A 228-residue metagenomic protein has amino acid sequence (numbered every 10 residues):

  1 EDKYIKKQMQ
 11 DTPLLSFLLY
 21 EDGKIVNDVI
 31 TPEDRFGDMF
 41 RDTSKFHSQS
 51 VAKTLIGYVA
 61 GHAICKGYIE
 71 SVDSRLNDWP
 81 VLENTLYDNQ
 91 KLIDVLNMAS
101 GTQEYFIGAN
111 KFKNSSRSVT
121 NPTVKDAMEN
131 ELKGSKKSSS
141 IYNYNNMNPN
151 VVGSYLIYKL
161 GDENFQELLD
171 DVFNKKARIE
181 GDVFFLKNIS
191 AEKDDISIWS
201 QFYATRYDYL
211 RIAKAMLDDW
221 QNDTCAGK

Functional and structural regions predicted by a protein language model:
K3-G37: A short, well-structured edge-of-sheet supersecondary motif
K6, G61, N77, I93-L96 (+5 more regions): Non-transmembrane alpha-helical segments in soluble domains of secreted/periplasmic/extracellular proteins
M9, R35-S50: A short, polar/charged loop-to-alpha-helix boundary motif
G23, S44-S71, V95, V152-L156 (+1 more regions): Active-site SXXK
K24-V29, N77, G108-S138, D162-L186: Short, charged, amphipathic alpha-helices and their helix-cap/turn boundaries
S44, S135-N145, D195-Y203: Solvent-exposed loop and edge beta-strand segments that line ligand/cofactor-binding and catalytic clefts
K66-Q103, K133, L160-S200, A204: Active-site helix/loop module of the DD-peptidase/beta-lactamase fold, centered on the serine-lysine SxxK catalytic
K214-K228: CBM-like carbohydrate-recognition segments
